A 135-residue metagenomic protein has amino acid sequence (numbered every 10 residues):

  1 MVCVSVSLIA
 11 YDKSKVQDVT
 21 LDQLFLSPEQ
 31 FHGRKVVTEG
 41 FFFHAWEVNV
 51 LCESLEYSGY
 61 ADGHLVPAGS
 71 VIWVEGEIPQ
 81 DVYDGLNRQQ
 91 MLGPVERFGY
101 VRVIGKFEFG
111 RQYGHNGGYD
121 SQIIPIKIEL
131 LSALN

Functional and structural regions predicted by a protein language model:
M1-S5: Bacterial N-terminal signal peptides
A10-N135: OB-fold and OB-like single-stranded nucleic-acid-recognition modules and their adjacent interaction interfaces
